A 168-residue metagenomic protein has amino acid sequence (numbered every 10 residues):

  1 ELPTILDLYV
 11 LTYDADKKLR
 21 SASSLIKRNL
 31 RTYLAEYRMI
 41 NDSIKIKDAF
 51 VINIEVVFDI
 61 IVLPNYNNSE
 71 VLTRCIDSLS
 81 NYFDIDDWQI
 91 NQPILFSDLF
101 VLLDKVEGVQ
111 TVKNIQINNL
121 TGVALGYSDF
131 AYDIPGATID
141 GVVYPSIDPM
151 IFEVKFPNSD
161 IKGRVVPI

Functional and structural regions predicted by a protein language model:
E1-I168: Acidic, low-complexity glycine/serine/threonine-rich segments
